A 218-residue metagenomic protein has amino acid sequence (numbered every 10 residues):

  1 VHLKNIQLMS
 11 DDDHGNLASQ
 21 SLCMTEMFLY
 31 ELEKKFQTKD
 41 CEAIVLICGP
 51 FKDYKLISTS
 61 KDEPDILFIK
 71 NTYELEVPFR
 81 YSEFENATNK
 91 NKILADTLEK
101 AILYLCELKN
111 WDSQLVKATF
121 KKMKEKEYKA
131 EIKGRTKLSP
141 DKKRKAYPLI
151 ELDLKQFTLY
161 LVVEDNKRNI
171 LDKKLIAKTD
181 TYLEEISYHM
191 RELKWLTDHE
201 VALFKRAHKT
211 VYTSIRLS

Functional and structural regions predicted by a protein language model:
V1-I102, L183-S218: Acidic, small-residue rich beta-repeat scaffolds with periodic aromatic anchors
N86-K137, R144: Long amphipathic alpha-helical scaffold segments
K126-Y128, I170-I176: Aromatic (tryptophan-biased) beta-strands that constitute blades/sheets of beta-rich domains
Y128-K142, S187-D198: Structural signature of eukaryotic scaffold interfaces centered on beta-propeller domains
P148-D153, L203-A207: Beta-strand C-termini and the immediately following turn/loop, strongest in propeller blades
L154-V162, K209-R216: Structural motif
K167-N169, A207: Solvent-exposed strand-loop boundary residues in beta-sheet-rich modules
K178-Y182: Short coil/turn segments at the loop-to-beta-strand junctions that recur within blades of beta-propeller repeat folds
